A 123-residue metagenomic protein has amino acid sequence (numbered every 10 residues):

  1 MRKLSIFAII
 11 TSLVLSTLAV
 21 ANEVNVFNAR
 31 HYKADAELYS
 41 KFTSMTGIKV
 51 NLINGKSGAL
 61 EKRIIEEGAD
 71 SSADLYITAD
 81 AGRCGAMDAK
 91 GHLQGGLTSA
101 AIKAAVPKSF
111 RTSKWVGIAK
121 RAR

Functional and structural regions predicted by a protein language model:
M1-A8: Bacterial N-terminal signal peptides that target proteins for export
I10-L13: Sec-dependent N-terminal signal peptides of Gram-positive bacterial secreted proteins and lipoproteins
L15-A21: Sec/Tat signal peptide C-region and signal peptidase I cleavage site
N22-A86: Early extracytoplasmic/lumenal segment of secretory-pathway proteins
T43-S44, A89-G96: Glycine-rich, phosphate-binding/catalytic loops in enzymes
L60-R63, A86-M87, A104-T112: Short, charged, surface-exposed secondary-structure boundary motifs
S71-Y76, Q94-R123: A structural signal for short loop-to-beta-strand junctions that line the ligand-binding cleft of periplasmic/secreted
